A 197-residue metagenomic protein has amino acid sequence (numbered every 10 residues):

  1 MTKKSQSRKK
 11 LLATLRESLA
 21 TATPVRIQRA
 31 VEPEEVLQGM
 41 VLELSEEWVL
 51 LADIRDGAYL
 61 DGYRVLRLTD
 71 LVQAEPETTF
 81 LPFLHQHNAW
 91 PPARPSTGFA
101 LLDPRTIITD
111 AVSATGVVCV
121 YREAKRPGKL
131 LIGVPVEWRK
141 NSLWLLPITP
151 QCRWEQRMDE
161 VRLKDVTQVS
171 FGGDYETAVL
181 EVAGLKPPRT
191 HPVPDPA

Functional and structural regions predicted by a protein language model:
M1, E137-R139: Viral structural modules
M1-V36, R55-G128, T149-A197: Short glycine-rich, low-complexity segments
E35-E43, L130-E137: Short beta-strand-centered aromatic/proline hotspots
M40-E47, A52-G57: N-terminal beta-strand/beta-hairpin edge segment
S45-E46, R139-K140, L163: Residue-level signal for tight coil/turn positions that link beta-strands
E47-L51, N141-L146: Short aromatic-glycine-enriched beta-strand elements
G116-C119, L130-E137, W144: Intrinsic, low-complexity N-terminal interaction/targeting segments
